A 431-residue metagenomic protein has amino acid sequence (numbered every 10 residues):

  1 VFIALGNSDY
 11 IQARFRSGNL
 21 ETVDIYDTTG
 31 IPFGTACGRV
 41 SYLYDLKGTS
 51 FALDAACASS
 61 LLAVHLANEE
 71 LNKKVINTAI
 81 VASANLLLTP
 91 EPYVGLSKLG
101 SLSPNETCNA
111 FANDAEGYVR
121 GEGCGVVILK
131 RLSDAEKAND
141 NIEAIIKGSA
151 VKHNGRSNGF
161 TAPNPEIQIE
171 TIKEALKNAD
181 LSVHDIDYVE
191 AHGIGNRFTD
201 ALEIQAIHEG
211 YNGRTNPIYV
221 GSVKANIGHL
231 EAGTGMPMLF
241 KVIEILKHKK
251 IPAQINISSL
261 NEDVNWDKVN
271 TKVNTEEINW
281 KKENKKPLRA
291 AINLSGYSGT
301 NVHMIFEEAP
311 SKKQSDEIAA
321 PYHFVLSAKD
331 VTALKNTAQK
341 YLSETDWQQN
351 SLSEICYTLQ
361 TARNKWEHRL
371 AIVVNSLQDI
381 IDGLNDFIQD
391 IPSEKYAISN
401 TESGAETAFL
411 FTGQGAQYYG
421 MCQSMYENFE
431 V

Functional and structural regions predicted by a protein language model:
V1-E317: Condensing-enzyme catalytic core of the thiolase-fold
P163-N178, R289-T407, A416-Y418, Q423-S424: Flexible catalytic loop/linker elements that gate and position reactive groups at enzyme active sites
A206-E209, M425-F429: Basic, amphipathic juxtamembrane/active-site segments that coordinate anionic phosphate or diphosphate groups
H248-I251, I278, N364, Q389-S393 (+1 more regions): Generic structural signal for secondary-structure transition and capping sites
V264-D267, Q360, E427-V431: Short, intrinsically disordered, charge-balanced linker/junction segments flanking boundaries in proteins
F411-G413: The conserved beta1-alpha1 loop
